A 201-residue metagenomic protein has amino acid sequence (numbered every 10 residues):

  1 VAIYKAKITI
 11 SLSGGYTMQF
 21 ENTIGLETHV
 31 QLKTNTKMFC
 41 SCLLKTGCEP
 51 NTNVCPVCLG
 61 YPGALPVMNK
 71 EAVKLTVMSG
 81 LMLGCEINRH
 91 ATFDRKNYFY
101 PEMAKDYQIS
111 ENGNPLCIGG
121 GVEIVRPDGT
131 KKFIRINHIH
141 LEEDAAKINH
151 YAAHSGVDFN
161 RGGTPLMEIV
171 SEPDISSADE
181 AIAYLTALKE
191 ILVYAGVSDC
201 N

Functional and structural regions predicted by a protein language model:
Y4-T17: Short, Lys/Arg-enriched N-terminal segments with co-localized hydrophobic residues within the first ~10-30 amino acids
M18-N201: Basic, nucleic-acid-interacting segments
